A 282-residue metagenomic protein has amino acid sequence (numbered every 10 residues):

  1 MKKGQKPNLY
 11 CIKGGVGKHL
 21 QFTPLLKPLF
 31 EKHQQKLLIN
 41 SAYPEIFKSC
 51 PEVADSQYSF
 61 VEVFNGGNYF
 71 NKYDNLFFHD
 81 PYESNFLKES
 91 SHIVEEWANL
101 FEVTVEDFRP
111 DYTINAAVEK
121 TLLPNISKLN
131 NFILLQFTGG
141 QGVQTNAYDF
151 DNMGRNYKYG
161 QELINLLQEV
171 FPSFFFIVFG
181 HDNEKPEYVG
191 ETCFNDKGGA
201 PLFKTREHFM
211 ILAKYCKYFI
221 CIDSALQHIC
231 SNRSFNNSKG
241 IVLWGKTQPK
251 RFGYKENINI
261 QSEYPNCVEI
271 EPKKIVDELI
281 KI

Functional and structural regions predicted by a protein language model:
M1-I282: Catalytic machinery of carbohydrate-active enzymes, primarily nucleotide-sugar-dependent glycosyltransferases
